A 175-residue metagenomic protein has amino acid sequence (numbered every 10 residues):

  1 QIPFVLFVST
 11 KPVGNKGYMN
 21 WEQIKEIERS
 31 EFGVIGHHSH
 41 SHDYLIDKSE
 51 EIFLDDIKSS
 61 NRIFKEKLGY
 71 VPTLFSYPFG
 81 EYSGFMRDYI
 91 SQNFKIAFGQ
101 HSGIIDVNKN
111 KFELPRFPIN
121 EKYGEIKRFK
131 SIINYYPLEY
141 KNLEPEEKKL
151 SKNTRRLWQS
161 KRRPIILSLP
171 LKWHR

Functional and structural regions predicted by a protein language model:
Q1-F32: Active-site beta->alpha N-cap acidic-glycine motif
I2, D43, K65: Conserved SAM-binding loop
L6-T10, H37-S39, S76-F79, R116-P118: A cross-domain feature marking catalytic cores of carbohydrate-active enzymes and several ubiquitous metabolic/repair
K11-G14, S41-D43, E81-Y82: Short, catalytically relevant binding-site loops at active-site mouths
E26-S30, D47-R175: C-terminal active-site subregion of NodB/CE4 polysaccharide deacetylases
G36-E51: Substrate-binding clefts and substrate-entry loops adjacent to catalytic sites of polymer-processing enzymes acting on
